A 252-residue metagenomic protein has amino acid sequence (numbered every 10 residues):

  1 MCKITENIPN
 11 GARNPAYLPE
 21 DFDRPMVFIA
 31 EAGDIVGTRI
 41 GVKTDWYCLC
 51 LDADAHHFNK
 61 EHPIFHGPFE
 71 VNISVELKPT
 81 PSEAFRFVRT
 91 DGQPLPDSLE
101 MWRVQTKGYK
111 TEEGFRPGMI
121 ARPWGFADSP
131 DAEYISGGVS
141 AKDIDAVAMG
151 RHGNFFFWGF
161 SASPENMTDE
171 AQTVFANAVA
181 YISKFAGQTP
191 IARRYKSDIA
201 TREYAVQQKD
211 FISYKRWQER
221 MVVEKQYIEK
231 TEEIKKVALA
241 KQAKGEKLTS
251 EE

Functional and structural regions predicted by a protein language model:
M1-T38, R216, R220-V222, Q226 (+3 more regions): Helical hinge/lid and interdomain linker segments adjacent to catalytic or ligand-binding clefts that mediate domain
K3-P9, A32-V36, E70-V71, S140-K142 (+1 more regions): Solvent-exposed loop/turn segments at secondary-structure junctions within structured extracellular/periplasmic domains
N7-I8, E112-F115, I135-G138: A short linear-motif detector with a strong N-terminal bias
I8-P15, E61-V71, S82, M167-T168 (+3 more regions): Short, structured coil/loop segments at alpha-helix boundaries
A12-P15, I120-R122, D143-I144: A generic local structural motif
P19-F22, H57-F58, A127-D128, M149-R151: Extracellular/periplasmic catalytic domains that process cell-envelope and extracellular macromolecules
F28-S129: An acidic, glycine-rich "communication" segment
D128-E252: Extracellular ligand-binding/catalytic regions of CAZymes and related secreted enzymes and adhesion modules
